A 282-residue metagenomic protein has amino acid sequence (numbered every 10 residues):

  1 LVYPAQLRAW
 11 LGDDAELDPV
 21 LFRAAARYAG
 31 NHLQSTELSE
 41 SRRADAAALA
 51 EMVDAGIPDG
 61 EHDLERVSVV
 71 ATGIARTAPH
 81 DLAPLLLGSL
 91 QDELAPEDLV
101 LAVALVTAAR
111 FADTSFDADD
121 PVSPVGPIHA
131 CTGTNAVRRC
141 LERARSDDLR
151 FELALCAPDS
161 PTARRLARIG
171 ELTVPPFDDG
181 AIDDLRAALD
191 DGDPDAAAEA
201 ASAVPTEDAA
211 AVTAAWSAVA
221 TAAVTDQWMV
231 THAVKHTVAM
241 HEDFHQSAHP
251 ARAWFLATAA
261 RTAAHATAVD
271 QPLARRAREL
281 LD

Functional and structural regions predicted by a protein language model:
L1-D282: Mature, well-folded catalytic/scaffold domains that follow N-terminal targeting or propeptide regions
